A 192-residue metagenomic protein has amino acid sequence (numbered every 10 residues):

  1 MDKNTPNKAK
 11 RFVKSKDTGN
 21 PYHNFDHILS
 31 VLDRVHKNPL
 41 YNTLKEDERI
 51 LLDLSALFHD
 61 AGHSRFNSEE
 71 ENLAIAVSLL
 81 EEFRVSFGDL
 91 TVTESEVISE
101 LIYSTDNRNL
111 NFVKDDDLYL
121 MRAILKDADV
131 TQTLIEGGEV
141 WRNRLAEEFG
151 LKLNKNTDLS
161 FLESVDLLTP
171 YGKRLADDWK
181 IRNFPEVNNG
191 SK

Functional and structural regions predicted by a protein language model:
M1-S15, H27: Short alpha-helical hairpin
D17-E48, F58, N67, N107-K192: Divalent metal-dependent phosphate-bond-processing catalytic cores, especially two-metal-ion Mg2+/Mn2+ enzymes that act
V31, E48-R65, N72, A76 (+1 more regions): His-Asp-centered metal-binding catalytic motifs of divalent-metal-dependent phosphohydrolases/nucleases
V31-H36, E69-F87: An active-site-proximal "capping" alpha-helix that borders the catalytic cofactor pocket
L40-L44, V85-L90: Alpha-helix termini
V77-E81, S99, R122: Short, well-ordered alpha-helical packing segments
T91-S95: Membrane-interface starts of transmembrane alpha-helices
